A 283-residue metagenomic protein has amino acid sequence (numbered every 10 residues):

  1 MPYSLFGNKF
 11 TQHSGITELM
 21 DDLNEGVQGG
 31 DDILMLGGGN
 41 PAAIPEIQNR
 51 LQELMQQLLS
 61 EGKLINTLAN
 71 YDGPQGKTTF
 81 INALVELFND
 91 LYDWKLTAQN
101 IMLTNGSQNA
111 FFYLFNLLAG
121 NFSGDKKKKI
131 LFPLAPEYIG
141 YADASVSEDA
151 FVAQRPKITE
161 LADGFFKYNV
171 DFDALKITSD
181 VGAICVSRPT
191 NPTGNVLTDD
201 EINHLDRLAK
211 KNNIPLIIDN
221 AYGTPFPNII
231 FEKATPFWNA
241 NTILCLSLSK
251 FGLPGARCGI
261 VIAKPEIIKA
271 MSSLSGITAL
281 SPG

Functional and structural regions predicted by a protein language model:
M1-Q75, E86-D90, I214: N-terminal "arm"/small-domain region of PLP-dependent enzymes with the aminotransferase-like
F10, N40-A43, Y71, T190-T193 (+3 more regions): Short histidine/acidic/glycine/proline-rich micro-motifs that form metal- and phosphate-coordinating active-site loops
Q28, Q56-L59, K176, K210 (+2 more regions): Alpha-helix boundary recognition
A42-A43, A110, G140, F251 (+1 more regions): Flexible, glycine-rich phosphate/dinucleotide-binding loops and adjacent beta-alpha linkers at cofactor/substrate
P45-E46, Q75, V196, P254 (+1 more regions): Residues that form or flank phosphate/diphosphate-binding pockets in enzymes that use nucleotide phosphates
T67-N212, I217-N239, I243, S247: Conserved core of the PLP fold type I
I243-G283: PLP-dependent aminotransferase class I/II
